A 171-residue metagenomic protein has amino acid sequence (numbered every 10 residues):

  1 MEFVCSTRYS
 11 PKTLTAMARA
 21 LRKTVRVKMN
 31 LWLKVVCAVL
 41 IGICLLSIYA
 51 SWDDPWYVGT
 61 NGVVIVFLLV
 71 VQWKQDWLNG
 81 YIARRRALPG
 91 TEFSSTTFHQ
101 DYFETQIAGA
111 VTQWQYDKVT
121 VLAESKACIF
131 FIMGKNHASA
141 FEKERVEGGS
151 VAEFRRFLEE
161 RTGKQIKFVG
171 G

Functional and structural regions predicted by a protein language model:
M1-L45: N-terminal membrane-targeting/pre-transmembrane regions
E2, V111, A138: Short, mixed charged/polar active-site loops that provide acid/base catalysis or chelate metal/phosphate cofactors
R26-L88: Alpha-helical transmembrane spans
V71-Q113: Conserved beta-hairpin
S95-T96, K118-T120, E144: Hydrophobic/aromatic beta-strand elements that line small-molecule binding cavities or substrate pockets in beta-rich
F98, A123-E124, M133: Generic beta-strand structural signal
F103-E104, T112-I129: Phosphoinositide-dependent membrane-docking surfaces
C128-G171: A membrane-cytosol interface segment of integral membrane proteins
